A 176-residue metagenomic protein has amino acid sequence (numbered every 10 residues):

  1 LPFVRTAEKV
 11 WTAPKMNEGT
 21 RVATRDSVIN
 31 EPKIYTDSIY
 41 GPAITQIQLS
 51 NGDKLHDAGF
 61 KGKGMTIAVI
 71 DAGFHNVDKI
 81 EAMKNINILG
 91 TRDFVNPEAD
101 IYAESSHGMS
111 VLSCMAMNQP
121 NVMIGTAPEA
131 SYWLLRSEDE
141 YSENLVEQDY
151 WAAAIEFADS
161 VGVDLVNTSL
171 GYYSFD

Functional and structural regions predicted by a protein language model:
L1-Q46: Autoinhibitory propeptides
T6, D53-E147, V161-D164, F175: Subtilisin-like serine protease catalytic core
M16, S174-F175: Short glycine-rich, flexible loops that bind phosphorylated cofactors or substrates
Q46-D53: Short gly/ser/thr-rich secondary-structure transition/capping motifs
A153-A158, S174: Hydrophobic, small-residue-rich alpha-helical packing segments that form membrane-like cores
S169-G171: Conserved NAD(P)H cofactor-binding loop of Rossmann-fold oxidoreductase domains
